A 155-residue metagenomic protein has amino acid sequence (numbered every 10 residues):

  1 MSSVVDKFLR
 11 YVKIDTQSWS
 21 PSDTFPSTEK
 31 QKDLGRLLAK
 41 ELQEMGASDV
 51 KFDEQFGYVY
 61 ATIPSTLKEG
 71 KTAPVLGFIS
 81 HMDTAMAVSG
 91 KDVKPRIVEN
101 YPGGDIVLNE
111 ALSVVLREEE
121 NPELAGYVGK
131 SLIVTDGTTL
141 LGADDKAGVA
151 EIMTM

Functional and structural regions predicted by a protein language model:
S2-E29, V134: N-terminal capping segment at the start of a domain
V5, L9, R36-A39, V149-M153: Predominant activation on well-ordered alpha-helical scaffold segments within soluble catalytic domains
V12, K32, E54, S131-L132 (+1 more regions): Flexible, active-site-adjacent loop/turn segments at secondary-structure boundaries
V12, T16-W19, L42, G46 (+1 more regions): Structural signal for hydrophobic packing residues in well-ordered secondary-structure cores of soluble enzyme domains
K13, T66, D83: Residue-level marker of positions within ordered structural domains that often coincide with functionally constrained
W19, P26-K32, M45-A47, E120-N121 (+1 more regions): A generic short-segment signal for beta-strand/edge and adjacent turn/coil regions
D23-A73, I79: A non-catalytic alpha/beta surface segment that caps or lines the substrate-entry region of metallo-dependent hydrolase
G70-M155: Active-site metal-coordination/substrate-binding segment of hydrolases, especially metallo-dependent peptidases
